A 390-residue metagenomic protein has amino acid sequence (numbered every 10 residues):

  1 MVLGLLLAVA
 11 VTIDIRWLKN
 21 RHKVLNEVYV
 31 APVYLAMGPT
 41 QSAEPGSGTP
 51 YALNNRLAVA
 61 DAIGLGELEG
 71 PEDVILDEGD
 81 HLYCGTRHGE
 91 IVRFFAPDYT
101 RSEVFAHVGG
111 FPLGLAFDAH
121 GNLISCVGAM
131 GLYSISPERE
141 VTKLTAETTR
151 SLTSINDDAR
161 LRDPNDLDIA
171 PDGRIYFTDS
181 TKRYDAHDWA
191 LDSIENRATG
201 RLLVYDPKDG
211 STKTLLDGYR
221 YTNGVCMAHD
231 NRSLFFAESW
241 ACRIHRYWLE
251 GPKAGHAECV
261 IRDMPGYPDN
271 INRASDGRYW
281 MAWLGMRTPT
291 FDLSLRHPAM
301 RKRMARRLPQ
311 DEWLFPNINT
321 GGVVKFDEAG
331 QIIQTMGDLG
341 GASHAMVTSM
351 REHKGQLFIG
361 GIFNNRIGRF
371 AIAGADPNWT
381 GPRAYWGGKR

Functional and structural regions predicted by a protein language model:
W17-D61, N196-R197, T320-G322, F326-A329: Blade/loop signatures of beta-propeller domains
A62-E67, V104-G109, L144-R160, L215-R220 (+2 more regions): Surface loop/turn motifs at the tips and blade-to-blade linkers of beta-strand repeat domains
L76-G79, F117-H120, I169-D172, H229-N231 (+2 more regions): Residue-level detector of Asp-centered blade-edge/turn motifs that repeat once per structural unit in beta-propeller
H81-Y83, N122-I124, R174-Y176, S233-F236 (+2 more regions): Conserved beta-propeller blade signature
R87-S134, T145-S154: Blade-loop segments of beta-propeller domains
C126-D192, T199-G200: Asp-box/WD-like beta-propeller blade repeats and closely related beta-sheet repeat scaffolds
F177-R197, L284-N317, R369: Short, conserved, GDST-rich strand-edge loop motifs in beta-rich repeat architectures
